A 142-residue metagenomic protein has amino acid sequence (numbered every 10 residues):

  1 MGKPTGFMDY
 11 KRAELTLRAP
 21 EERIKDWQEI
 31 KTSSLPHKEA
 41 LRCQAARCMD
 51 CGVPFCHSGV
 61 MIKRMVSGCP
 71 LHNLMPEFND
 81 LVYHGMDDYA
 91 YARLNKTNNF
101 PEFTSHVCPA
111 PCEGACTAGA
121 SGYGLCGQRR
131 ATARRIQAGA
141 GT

Functional and structural regions predicted by a protein language model:
M1-T142: Ferredoxin-type iron-sulfur electron-transfer modules and their immediate structural context
